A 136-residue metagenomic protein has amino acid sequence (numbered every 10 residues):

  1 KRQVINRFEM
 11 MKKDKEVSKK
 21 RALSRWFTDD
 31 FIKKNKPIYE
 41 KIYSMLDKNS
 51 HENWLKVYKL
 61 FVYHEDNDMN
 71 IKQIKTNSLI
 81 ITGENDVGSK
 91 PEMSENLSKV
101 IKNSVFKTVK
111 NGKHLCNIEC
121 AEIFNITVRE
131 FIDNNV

Functional and structural regions predicted by a protein language model:
K1-K20, R25-W26: Flexible "cap/lid" loop of the alpha/beta hydrolase fold
I5, Y39-E40, P91-E95: Short, surface-exposed alpha-helical segments at coil->helix boundaries
A22, Y58, L97, F124 (+2 more regions): Hydrophobic "lid"/C-terminal helical patch of Rossmann-like NAD(P)-dependent dehydrogenase/epimerase domains
E40-N67: Hydrophobic, aromatic-rich cap/lid helix
K48, H64-E65, E84-G88, L115-E119: A short, basic/aromatic alpha-helical/loop segment that forms part of the nucleotidyl-sugar donor-binding site
I74, I80-T82, D86: Short beta-strand/loop motif that positions the catalytic acidic residue of the alpha/beta-hydrolase fold
T76, K90-K99: Short alpha-helix in the alpha/beta-hydrolase fold that links the catalytic acid
S104-V136: Catalytic active-site module of serine/aspartate enzymes centered on a nucleophile-bearing elbow/loop
